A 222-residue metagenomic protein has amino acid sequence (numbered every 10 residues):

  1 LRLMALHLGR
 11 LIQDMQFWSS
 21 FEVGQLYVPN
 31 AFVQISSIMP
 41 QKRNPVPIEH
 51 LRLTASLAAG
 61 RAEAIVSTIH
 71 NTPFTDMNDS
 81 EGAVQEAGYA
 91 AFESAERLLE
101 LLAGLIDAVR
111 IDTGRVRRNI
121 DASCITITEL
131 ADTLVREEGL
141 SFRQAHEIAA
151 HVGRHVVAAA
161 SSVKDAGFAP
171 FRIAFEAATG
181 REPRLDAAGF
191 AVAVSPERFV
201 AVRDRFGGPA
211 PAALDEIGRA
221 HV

Functional and structural regions predicted by a protein language model:
L1-S67: Acidic, glycine-rich loop-and-beta core segments that form the ion-binding/anion-interacting portion of active sites
M39-H221: Glycine-rich cofactor/substrate-binding loops
